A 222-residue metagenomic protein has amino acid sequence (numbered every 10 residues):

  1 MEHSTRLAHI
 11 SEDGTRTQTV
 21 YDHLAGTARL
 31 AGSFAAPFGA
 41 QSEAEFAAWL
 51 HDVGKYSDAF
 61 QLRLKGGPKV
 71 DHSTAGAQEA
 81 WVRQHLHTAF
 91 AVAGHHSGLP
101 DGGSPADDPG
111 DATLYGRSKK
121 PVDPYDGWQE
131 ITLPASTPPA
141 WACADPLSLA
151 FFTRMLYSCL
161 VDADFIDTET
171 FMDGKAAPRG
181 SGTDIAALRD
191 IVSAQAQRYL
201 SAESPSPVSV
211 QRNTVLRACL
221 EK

Functional and structural regions predicted by a protein language model:
M1-E203: Accessory nucleic-acid engagement/destabilization modules that flank
V20-G26, P205-K222: N-terminal pre-P-loop "Q-motif" helix
